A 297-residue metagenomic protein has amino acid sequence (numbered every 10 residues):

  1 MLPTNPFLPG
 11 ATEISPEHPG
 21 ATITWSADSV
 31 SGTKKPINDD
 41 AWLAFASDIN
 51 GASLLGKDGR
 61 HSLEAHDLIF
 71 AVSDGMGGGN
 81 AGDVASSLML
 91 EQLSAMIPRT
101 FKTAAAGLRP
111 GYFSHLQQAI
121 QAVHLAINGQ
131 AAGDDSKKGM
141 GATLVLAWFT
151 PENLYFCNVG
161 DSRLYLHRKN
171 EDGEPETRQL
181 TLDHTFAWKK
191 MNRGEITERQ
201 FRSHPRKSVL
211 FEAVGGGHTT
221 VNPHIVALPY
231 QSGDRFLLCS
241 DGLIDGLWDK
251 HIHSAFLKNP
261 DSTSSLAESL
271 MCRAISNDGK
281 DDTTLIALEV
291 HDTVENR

Functional and structural regions predicted by a protein language model:
M1-R297: PP2C/PPM-type serine/threonine phosphatase catalytic domain
